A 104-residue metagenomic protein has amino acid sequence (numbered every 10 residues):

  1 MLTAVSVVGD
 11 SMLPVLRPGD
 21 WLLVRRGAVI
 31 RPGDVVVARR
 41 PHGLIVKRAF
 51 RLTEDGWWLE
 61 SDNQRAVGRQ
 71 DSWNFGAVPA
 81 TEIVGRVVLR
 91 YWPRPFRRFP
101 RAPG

Functional and structural regions predicted by a protein language model:
M1-G104: Extended hydrophobic leader/signal-anchor segments used for secretion and membrane insertion
